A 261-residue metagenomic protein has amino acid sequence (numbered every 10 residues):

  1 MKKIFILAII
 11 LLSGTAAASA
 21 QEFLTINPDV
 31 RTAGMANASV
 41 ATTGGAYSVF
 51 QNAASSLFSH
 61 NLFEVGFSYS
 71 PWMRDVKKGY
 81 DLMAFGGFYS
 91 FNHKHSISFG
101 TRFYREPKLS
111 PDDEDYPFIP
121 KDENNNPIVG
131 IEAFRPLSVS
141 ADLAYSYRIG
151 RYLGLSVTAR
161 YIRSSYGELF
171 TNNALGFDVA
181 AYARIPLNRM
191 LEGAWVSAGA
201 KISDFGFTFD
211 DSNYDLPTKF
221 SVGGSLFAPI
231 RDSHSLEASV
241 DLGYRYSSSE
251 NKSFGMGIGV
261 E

Functional and structural regions predicted by a protein language model:
M1-I4, R151: Positively charged n-region of N-terminal signal peptides that target proteins for export
I4-T15: Sec-dependent N-terminal signal peptides
S19-E261: Subset of outer-membrane beta-barrel
